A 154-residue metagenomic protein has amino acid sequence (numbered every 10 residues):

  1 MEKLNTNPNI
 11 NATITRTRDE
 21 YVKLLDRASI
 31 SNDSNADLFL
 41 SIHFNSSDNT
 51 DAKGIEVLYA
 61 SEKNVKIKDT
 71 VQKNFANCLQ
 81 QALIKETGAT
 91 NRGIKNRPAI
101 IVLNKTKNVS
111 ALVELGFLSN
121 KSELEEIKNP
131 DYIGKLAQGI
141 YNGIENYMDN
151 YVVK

Functional and structural regions predicted by a protein language model:
M1-N5, L83, I144: Hydrophobic alpha-helical packing residues
M1-N77: Catalytic-core regions of hydrolytic enzymes
K3-N7, E86, I101-N108: A structural motif corresponding to the C-terminal end of an alpha-helix and its immediate exit/capping segment
S41-N49, L58, N91-K154: Active-site-adjacent mobile loop/cap segments within catalytic or ligand-binding domains
E62-K63, I84, A99: A broad detector of the eukaryotic-type serine/threonine protein kinase catalytic domain
V71-N96: Active-site-adjacent substrate-binding region of metalloamidase/peptidase-like peptide-processing proteins
